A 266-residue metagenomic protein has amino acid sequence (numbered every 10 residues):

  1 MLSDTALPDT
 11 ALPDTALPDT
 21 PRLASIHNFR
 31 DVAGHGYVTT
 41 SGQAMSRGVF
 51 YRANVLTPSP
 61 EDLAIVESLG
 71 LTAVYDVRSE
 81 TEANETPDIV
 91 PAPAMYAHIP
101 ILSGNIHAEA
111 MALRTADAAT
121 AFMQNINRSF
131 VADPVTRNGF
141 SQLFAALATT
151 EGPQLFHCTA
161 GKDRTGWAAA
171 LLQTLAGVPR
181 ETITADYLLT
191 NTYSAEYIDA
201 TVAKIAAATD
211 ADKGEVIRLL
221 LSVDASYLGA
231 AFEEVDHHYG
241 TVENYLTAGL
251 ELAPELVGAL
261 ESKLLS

Functional and structural regions predicted by a protein language model:
M1-L155, A168-S266: Cys-dependent protein tyrosine phosphatase-like superfamily
A160, R164-T165: Ser/Thr-glycine-rich phosphate-binding loops at phosphate-binding pockets of nucleotides, nucleotide cofactors
